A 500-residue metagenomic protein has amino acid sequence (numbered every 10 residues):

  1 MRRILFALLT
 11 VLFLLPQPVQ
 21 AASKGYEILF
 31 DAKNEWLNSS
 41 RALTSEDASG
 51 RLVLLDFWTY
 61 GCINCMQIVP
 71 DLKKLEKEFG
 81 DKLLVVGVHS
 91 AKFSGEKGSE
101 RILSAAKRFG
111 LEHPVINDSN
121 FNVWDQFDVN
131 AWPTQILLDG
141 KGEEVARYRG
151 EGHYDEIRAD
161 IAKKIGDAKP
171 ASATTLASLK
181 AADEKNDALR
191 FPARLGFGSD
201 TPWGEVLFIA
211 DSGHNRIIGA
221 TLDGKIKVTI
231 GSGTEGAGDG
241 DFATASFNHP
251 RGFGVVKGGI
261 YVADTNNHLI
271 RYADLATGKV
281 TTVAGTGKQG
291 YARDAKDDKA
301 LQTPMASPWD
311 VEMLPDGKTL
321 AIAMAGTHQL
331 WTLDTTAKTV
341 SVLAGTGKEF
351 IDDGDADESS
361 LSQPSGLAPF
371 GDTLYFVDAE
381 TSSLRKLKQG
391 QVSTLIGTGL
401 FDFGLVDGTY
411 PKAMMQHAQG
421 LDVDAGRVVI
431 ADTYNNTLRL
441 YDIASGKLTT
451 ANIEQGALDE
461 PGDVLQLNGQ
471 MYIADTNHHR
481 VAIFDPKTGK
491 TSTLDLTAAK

Functional and structural regions predicted by a protein language model:
A21-S45: N-terminal "domain-start" segment that seeds a small globular fold
T44-I63, V85-V86: Short active-site neighborhood of thiol/selenol oxidoreductases, capturing the structured segment around
M66-R108, S119-V123: Structural microenvironment flanking redox-active thiols in thiol-disulfide oxidoreductases
I102-D139: Short, internal strand/loop/helix patches that form the active-site neighborhood or redox-interaction surface
D139-R194: Thiol-/selenol-based redox modules, centered on thioredoxin-like and closely related oxidoreductase domains
T174-A193, G224-H249, K279-S307, T339-Q363 (+3 more regions): Gly/Pro-rich loop segments of beta-rich domains
F197-G204, V255-G258, M313-G317, P369-D372 (+2 more regions): Residue-level detector of Asp-centered blade-edge/turn motifs that repeat once per structural unit in beta-propeller
L207-G213, V262-N266, I322-G326, L374-A379 (+2 more regions): Conserved beta-strand positions in repeat-built beta-propeller and related beta-rich domains
